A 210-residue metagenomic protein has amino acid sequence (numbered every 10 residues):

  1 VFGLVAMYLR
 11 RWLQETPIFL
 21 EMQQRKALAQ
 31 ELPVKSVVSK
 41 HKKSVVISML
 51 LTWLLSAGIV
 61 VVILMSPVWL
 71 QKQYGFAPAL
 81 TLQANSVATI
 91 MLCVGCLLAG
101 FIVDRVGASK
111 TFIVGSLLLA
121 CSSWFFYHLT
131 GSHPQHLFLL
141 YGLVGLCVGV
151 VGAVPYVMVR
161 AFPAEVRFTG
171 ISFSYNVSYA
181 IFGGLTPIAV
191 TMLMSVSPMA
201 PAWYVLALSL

Functional and structural regions predicted by a protein language model:
V1-Y8, A202-L210: Symmetry-related core transmembrane helices of the 12-TM Major Facilitator Superfamily/SLC fold
R11-P33: Flexible cytoplasmic inter-helical loops of multi-pass small-molecule transporters
K42-C93, F182-P187: Extracytoplasmic gate region of multi-pass secondary transporters
R105-S116: Cytoplasmic membrane-interface "Motif A"-like loop-to-helix N-cap segments of 12-TM Major Facilitator Superfamily
L117-G131: C-terminal ends and interior cores of transmembrane alpha-helices in multi-pass membrane transporters/permeases
Q135-G152: Hydrophobic core of transmembrane alpha-helices in multi-pass small-molecule transporters, especially MFS/SLC-type
G149-F162: Intracellular juxtamembrane helix-capping segments at the cytosolic ends of symmetry-related transmembrane helices
E165-V196: A late C-terminal transmembrane helix in Major Facilitator Superfamily
